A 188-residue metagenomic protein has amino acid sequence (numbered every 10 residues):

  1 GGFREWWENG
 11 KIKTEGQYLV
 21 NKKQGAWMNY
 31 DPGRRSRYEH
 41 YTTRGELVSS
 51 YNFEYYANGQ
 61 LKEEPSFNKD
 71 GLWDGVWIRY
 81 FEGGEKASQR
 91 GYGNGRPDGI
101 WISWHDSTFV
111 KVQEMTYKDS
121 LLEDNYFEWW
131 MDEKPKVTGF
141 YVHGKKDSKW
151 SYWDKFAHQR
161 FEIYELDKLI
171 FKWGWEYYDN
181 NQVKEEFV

Functional and structural regions predicted by a protein language model:
G1-V188: Glycine/tyrosine- and acidic-biased, solvent-exposed loop/turn segments at the edges of beta-strands
